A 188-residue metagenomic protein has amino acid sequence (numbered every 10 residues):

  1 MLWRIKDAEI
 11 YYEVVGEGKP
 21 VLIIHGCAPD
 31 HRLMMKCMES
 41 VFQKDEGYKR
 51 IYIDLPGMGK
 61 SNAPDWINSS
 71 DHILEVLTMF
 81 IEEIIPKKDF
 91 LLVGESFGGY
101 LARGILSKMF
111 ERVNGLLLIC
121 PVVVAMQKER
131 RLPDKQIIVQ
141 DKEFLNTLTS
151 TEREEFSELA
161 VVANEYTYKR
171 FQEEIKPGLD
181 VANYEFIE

Functional and structural regions predicted by a protein language model:
M1-E9: N-terminal cap/lid segment of alpha/beta-hydrolase-fold proteins
A8-N62: Conserved HGGG/HGGXW glycine-rich cap/lid loop of the alpha/beta-hydrolase fold
G16-K19, P86-K88, E111: Active-site acidic short loop of glycosyltransferases
K49-V93: Active-site loop/oxyanion-hole signature of alpha/beta-hydrolase fold enzymes
G94, G98, A102: Gly/Ala-rich beta-loop-alpha elbow adjacent to hydrolase catalytic centers
R103, S107, G115-T147: Flexible "cap/lid" loop of the alpha/beta hydrolase fold
Q127, L132, N146-E188: Conserved alpha/beta-hydrolase catalytic His-Asp/Glu region
